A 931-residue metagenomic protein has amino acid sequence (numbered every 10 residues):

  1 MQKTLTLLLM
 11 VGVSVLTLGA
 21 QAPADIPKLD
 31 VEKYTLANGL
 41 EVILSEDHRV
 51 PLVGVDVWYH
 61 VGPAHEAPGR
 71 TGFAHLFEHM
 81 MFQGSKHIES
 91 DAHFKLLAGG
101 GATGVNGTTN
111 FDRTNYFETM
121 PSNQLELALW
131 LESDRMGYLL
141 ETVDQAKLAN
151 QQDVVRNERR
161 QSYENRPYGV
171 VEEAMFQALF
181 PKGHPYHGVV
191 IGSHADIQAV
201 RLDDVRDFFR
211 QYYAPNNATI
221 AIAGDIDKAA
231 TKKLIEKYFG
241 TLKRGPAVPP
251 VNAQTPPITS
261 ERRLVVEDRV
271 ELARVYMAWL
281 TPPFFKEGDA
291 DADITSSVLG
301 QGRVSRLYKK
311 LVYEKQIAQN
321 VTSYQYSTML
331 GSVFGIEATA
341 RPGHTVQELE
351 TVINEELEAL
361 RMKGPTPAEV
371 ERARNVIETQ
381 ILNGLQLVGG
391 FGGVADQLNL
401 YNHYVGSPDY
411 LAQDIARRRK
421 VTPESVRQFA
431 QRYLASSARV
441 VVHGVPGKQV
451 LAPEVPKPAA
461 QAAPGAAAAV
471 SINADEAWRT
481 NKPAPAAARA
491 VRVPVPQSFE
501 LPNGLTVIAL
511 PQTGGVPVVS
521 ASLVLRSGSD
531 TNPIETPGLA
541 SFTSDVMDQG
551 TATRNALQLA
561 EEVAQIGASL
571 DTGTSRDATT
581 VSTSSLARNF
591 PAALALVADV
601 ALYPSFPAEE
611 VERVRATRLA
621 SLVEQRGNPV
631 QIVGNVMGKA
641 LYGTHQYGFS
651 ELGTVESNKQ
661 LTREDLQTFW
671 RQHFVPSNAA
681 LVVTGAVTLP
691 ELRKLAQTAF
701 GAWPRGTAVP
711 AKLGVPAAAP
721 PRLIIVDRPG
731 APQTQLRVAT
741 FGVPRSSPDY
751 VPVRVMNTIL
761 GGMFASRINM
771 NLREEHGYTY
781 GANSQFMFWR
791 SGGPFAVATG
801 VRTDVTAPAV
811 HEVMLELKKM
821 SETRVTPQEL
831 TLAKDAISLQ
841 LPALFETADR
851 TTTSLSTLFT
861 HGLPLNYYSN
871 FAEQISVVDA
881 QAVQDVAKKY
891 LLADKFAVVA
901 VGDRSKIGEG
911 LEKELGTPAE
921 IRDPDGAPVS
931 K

Functional and structural regions predicted by a protein language model:
M1-L9: Bacterial N-terminal signal peptides that target proteins for export
L8, T17-V42, D227-E267, K309 (+9 more regions): Proteolytic maturation boundary segments
S45, V50-P68, G72-L76, D91-Y138 (+15 more regions): M16 family metallopeptidases and their MPP-like homologs
F73-M81, T295, F542-T543, M756: Active-site His/Glu-centered metal-binding helix of metallohydrolases
Q152-D153: N-terminal cationic and glycine-rich segments that engage phosphates or anionic surfaces
F209, D571, W670: Conserved, carboxylate-rich catalytic/transport cores that coordinate ions
